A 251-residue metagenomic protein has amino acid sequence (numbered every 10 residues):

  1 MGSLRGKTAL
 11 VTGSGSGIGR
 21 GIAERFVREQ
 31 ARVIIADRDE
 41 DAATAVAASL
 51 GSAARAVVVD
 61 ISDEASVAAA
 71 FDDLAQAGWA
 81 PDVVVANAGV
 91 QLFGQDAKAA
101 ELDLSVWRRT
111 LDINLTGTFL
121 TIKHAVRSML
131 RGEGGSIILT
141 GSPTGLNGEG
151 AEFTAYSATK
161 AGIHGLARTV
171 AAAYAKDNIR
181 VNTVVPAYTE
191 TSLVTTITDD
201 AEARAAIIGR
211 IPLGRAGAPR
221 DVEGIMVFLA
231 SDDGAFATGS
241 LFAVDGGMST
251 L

Functional and structural regions predicted by a protein language model:
G2-I34, V170: Canonical Rossmann dinucleotide-binding motif of NAD(H)/NADP(H)-dependent dehydrogenases/reductases, specifically
E40-D41, V59-A70, L104, D221: The beta1-alpha1 cofactor-binding region of Rossmann-like NAD(H)/NADP(H)-dependent oxidoreductases
Q91, D96, V227, T238-L251: Short C-terminal tail/terminal secondary-structure segment of NAD(P)H-dependent dehydrogenase/reductase domains
Q95-A99, D103-L111, I207: Substrate-binding pocket helix/loop in short-chain dehydrogenase/reductase
I122, T159, A167: Active-site helix of classical SDR
A175, R180, A237-G239: Short, small/polar-rich loop/turn modules that mediate ligand/substrate recognition or access, typified
T183, A205-A237, G246: C-terminal helical subdomain
